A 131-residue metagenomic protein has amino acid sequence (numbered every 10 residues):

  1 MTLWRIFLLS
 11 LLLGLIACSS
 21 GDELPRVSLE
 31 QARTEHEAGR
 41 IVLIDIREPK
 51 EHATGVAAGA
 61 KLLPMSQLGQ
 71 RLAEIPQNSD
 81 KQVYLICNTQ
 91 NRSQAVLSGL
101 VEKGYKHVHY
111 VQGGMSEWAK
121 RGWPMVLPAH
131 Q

Functional and structural regions predicted by a protein language model:
T2-W4, L15-I41, P49-Q82, N91-Q131: Rhodanese-like catalytic fold shared by cysteine-dependent sulfurtransferases and DSP/PTP-type phosphatases
R5-S10: Sec-dependent N-terminal signal peptides
I86: Short, surface-exposed ligand- or partner-binding patches at beta-edge/loop junctions that are enriched in aromatics
